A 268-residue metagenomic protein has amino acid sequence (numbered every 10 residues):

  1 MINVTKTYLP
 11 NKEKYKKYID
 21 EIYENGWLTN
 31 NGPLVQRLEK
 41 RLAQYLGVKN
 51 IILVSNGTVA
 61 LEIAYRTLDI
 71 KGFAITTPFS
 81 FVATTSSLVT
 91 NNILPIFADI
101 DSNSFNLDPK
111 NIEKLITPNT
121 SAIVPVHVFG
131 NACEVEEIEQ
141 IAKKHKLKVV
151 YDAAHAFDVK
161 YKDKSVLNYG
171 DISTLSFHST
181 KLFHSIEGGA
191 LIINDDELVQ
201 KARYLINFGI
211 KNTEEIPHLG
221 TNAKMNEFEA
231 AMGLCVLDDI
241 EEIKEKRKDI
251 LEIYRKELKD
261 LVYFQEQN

Functional and structural regions predicted by a protein language model:
M1-L28: N-terminal "arm"/small-domain region of PLP-dependent enzymes with the aminotransferase-like
W27-F73, F79, S87-V89, F97-D99 (+1 more regions): Phosphate-binding glycine-rich loop
P33-R41, Y45-I52, K110, A122-V126 (+4 more regions): PLP-dependent aminotransferase class I/II
I52, I75, I96, V149-V150 (+2 more regions): Structural detector of well-ordered beta-strand residues that form the stable sheet scaffold of enzyme domains
R66-A153, K160: PLP-dependent aminotransferase-like
Y151-S185, N212-P217: Conserved active-site segment immediately N-terminal to the catalytic lysine that forms the internal aldimine
N168-Y204, E227: Active-site PLP attachment segment
